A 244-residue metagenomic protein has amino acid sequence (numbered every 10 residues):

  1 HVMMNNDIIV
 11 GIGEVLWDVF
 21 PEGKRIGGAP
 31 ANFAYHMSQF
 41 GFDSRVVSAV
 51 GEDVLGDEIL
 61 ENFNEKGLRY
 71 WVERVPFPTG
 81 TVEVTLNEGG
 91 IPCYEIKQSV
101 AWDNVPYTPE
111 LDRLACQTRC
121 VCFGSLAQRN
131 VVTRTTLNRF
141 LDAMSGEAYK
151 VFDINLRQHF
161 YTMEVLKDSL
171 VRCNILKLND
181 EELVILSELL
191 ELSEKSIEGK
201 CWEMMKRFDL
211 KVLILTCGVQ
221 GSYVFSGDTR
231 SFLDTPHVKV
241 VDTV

Functional and structural regions predicted by a protein language model:
H1-L68, V82, K239-V241: Glycine-rich phosphate/adenosyl-contacting loop at the front of the ribokinase-like
M3-D7, E194-V244: Conserved phosphate-binding/catalytic region of the ribokinase-like
I8, Y149, I175, K211-V212: Proline-centered loop/turn at the N-terminus of a beta-strand
G13-E14, S48, F152-I154, L178 (+1 more regions): Active-site flanking residues adjacent to catalytic metal/cofactor-binding acidic residues
V19, W71, E95, L186-S187: Residues that scaffold the ATP/ADP-binding catalytic core of kinase and kinase-like folds
D43-S125, G146: Conserved N-terminal subdomain of the carbohydrate kinase-like
R113-L114, D168-S169, K206: Structural alpha-helical scaffold elements that stabilize or flank donor/cofactor-binding regions in carbohydrate
C120, G124-E203, Q220-S222: Conserved beta-alpha-beta core of the PfkB/ribokinase-like small-molecule kinase fold
